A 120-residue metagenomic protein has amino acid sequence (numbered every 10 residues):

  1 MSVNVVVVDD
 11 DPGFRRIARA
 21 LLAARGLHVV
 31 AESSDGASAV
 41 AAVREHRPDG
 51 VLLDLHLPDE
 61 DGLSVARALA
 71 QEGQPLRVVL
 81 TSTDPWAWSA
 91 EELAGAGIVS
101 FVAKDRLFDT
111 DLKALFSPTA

Functional and structural regions predicted by a protein language model:
D9, D54: Active-site residues of response regulator receiver
P12-A31: Two-component/phosphorelay signaling modules centered on CheY-like receiver
D35-S38, D61-S64: Acidic catalytic/metal-coordinating carboxylates
P58, W86: The feature encodes the CheY-like receiver
G62, L93-S100: As written
L63-Q74: Short amphipathic alpha-helix used as the core "switch/output" element in two-component signaling
L80-S82: Hydrophobic/aromatic residues positioned on beta-strands within the core alpha/beta folds
G95-I98, D111-A120: Receiver (REC) domain switch/output surface
